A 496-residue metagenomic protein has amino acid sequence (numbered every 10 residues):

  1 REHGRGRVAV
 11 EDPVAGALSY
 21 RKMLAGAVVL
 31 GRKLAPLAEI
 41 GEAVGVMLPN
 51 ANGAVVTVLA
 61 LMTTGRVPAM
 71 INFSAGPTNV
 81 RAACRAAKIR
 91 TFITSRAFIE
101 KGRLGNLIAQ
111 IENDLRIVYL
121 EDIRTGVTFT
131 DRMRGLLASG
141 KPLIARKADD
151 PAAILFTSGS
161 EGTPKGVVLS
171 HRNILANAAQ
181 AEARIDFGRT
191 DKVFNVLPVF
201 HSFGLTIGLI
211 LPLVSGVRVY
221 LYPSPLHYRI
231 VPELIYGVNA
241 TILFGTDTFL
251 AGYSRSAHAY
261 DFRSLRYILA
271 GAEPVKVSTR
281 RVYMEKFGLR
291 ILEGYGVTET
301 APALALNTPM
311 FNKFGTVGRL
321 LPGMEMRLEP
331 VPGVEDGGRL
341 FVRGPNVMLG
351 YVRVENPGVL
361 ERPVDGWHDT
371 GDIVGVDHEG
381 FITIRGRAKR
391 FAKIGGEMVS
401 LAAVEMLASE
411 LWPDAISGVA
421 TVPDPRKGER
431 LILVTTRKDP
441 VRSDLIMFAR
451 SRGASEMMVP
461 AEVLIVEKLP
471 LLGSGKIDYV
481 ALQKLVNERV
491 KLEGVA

Functional and structural regions predicted by a protein language model:
G6, I117-L120, R124-F156, G162-T163 (+1 more regions): Conserved pre-ATP/AMP-binding loop-to-beta segment of ANL
V8-A38, E42-L59, G76-R81, T130-G135 (+1 more regions): Conserved AMP-binding/adenylate-forming core of the ANL superfamily
P36, T63-T130, N239, T246 (+1 more regions): Structural core segment of the AMP-binding/adenylate-forming
F92-T94, G338, G344, L349-G350 (+2 more regions): AMP-binding/adenylate-forming catalytic core of the ANL superfamily
L120, V217, A240-F244, S254-K313 (+2 more regions): Gly/Ser/Thr-rich phosphate-binding loop
L175-K192, V199-T241, R255-S256: Conserved AMP-binding/adenylation subdomain of ANL enzymes
T316-G323, P332-E361, E397-V399: Conserved ATP/PPi-binding loop(s) of AMP-dependent carboxylate-activating enzymes
E429, A454-I477, G494-V495: AMP-binding/adenylate-forming catalytic domain of the ANL superfamily
